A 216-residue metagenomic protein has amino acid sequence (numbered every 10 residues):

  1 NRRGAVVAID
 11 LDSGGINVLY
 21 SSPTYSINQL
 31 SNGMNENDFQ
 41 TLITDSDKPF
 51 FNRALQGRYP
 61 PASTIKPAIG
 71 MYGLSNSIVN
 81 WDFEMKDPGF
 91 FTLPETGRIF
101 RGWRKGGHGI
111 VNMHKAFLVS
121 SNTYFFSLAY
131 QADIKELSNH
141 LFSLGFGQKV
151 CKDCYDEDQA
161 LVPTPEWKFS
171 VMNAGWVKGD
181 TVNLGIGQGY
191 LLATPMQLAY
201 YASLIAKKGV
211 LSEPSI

Functional and structural regions predicted by a protein language model:
N1: Short, basic/aromatic recognition patches
G4, D10-S63, A68-I216: Beta-lactam-recognizing serine transpeptidase/beta-lactamase-like catalytic domain environment
